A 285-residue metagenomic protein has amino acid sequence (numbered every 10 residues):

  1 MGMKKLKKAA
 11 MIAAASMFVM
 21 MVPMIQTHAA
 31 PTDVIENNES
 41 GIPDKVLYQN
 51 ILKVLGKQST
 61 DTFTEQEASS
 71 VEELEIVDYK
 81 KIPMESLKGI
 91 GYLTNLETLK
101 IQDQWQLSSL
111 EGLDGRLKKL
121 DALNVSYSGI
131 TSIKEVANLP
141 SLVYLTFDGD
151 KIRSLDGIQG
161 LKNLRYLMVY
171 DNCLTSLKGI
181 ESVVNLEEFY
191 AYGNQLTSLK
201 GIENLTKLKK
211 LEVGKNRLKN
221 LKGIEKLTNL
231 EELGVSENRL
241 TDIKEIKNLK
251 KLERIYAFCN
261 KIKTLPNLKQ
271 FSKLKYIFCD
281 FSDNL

Functional and structural regions predicted by a protein language model:
G2-K100, G112, K118, A122 (+4 more regions): N-terminal capping/linker segments that flank leucine-rich repeat
E67-V71, Y92-E97, G115-D121, N138-V143 (+6 more regions): Leucine-rich repeat
E72-V77, L99-Q102, L120-V125, V143-F147 (+6 more regions): Conserved hydrophobic beta-strand positions in leucine-rich repeat
M84-I90, L110-L113, I133-V136, L155-I158 (+5 more regions): Canonical leucine-rich repeat
L93, K134-L139, V143-Y144, D148 (+8 more regions): Residue-level detection of beta-strand scaffold positions
S128, D150, N172, N194 (+4 more regions): Consensus "Asn ladder" position of solenoid repeat domains
I180, Y190-G193, I202, K209-E225 (+2 more regions): Eukaryotic tandem repeat interaction scaffolds
E253-L285: Leucine-rich solenoid repeat scaffolds
